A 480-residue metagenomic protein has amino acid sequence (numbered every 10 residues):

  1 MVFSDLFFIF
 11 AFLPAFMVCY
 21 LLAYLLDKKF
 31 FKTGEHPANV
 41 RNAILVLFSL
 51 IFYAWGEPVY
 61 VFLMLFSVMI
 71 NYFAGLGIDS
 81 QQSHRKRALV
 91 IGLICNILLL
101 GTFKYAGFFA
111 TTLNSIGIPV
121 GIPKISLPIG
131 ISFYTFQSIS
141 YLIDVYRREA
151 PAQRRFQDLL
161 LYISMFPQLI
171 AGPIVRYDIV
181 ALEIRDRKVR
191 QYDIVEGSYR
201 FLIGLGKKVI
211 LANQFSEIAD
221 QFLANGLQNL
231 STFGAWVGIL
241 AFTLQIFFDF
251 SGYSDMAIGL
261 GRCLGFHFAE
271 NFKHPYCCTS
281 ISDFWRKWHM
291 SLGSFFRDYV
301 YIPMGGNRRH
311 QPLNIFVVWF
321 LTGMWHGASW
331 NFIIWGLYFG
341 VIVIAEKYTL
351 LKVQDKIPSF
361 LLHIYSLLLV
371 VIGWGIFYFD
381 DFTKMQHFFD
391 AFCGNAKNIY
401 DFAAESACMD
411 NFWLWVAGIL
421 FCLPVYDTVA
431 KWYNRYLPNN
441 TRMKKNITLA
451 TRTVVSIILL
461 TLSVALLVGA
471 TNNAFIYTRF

Functional and structural regions predicted by a protein language model:
M1-R479: Membrane-embedded transmembrane alpha-helical bundles that form the catalytic cores of multi-pass lipid-modifying
